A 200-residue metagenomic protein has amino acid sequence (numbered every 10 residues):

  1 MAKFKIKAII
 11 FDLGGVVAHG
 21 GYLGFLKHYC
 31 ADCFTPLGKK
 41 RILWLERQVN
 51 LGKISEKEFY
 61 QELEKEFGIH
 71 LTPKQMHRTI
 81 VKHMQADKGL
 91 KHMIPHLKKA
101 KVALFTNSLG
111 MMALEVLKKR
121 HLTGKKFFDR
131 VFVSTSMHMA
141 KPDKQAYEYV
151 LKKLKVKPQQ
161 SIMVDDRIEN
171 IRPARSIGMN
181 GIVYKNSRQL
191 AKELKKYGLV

Functional and structural regions predicted by a protein language model:
A2-K5, K98-A100, L154-Q160: Glycine-rich phosphate-binding loop signature in dinucleotide/nucleotide-binding domains
A2-L43, L51, E66, S176-I177: Active-site neighborhood of HAD-like aspartate-dependent phosphohydrolases
V16-V17, Y22-G24, S108-M112, M137-M139 (+1 more regions): Short, solvent-exposed loop/turn segments at secondary-structure junctions
R47-H77: A metal-dependent, Asp-based hydrolase signature
K74-T106, K144: Short, acidic loop-to-helix structural element flanking the phosphoryl-transfer center in phosphate-processing enzymes
M111-S161: Substrate-recognition "cap/lid" segment bordering the active-site pocket of phosphatases
A146, D166-M179: Acidic, divalent-metal-coordinating active-site segment for phosphoryl/phosphodiester hydrolysis, typified by short
Y149, V156, R175-N180, S187-V200: C-terminal cap/substrate-recognition subdomain and adjoining C-terminal extension of metal-dependent phosphatase-like
